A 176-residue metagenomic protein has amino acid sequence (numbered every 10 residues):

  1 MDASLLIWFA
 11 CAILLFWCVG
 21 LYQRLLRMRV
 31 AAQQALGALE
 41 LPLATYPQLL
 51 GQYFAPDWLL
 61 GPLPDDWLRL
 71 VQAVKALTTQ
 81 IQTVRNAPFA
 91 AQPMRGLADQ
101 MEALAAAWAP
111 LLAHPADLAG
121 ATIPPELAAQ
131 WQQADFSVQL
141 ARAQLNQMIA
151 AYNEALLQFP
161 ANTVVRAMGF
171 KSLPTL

Functional and structural regions predicted by a protein language model:
D2-L176: A helix-centric hydrophobic-segment signal that preferentially recognizes long, alpha-helical stretches used
